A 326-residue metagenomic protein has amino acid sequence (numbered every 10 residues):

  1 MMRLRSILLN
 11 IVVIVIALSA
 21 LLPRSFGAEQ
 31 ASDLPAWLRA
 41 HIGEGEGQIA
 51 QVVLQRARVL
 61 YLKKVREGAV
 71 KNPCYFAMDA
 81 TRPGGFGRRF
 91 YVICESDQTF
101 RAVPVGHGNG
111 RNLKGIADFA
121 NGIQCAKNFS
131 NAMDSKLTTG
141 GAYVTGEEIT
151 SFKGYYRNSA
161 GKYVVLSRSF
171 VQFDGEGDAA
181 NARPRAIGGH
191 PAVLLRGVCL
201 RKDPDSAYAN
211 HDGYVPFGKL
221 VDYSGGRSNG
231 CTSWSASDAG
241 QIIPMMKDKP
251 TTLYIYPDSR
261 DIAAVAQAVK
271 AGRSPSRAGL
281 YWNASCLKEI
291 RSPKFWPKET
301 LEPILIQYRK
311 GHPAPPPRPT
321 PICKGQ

Functional and structural regions predicted by a protein language model:
M2-I11: Bacterial N-terminal signal peptides that target proteins for export
N10-A20: Bacterial N-terminal signal peptides
L22-A28: Sec/Tat signal peptide C-region and signal peptidase I cleavage site
A28-N229, S237-Q326: Cell wall/extracellular polymer interaction/catalysis modules
W234: A conserved hydrophobic position in a structured secondary element of the catalytic/binding core that shapes
